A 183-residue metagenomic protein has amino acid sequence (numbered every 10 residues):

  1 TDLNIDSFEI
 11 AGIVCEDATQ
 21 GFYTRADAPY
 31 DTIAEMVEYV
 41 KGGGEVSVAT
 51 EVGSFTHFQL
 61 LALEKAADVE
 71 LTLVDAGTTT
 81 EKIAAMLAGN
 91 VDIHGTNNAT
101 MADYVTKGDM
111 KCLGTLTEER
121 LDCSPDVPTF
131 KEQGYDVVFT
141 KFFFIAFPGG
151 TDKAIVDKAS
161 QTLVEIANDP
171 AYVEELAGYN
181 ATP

Functional and structural regions predicted by a protein language model:
T1, A49, D92-T96, K111-G114: Paired acidic/hydrophobic, glycine-rich loop segments that form the ligand-binding mouth/hinge of periplasmic-binding
T1-I10, D68-L71, Y104-T115, D122-Q133: Ligand-binding "clamshell"
D2-E81, F142-E175: Hinge/capping helix and adjacent helix->loop/strand transition within the periplasmic-binding protein
I13, A76, G95-T96, T115: Short beta-strand and adjacent tight-turn residues that come in two discontinuous sequence segments and form the edges
V14-Q20, G114-G149: Periplasmic-binding protein-like
E38-K41, L61-A66, T80-H94, A99-K107: Short helices/loops that flank or line small-molecule/ion binding pockets
E175-P183: Surface-exposed aromatic
